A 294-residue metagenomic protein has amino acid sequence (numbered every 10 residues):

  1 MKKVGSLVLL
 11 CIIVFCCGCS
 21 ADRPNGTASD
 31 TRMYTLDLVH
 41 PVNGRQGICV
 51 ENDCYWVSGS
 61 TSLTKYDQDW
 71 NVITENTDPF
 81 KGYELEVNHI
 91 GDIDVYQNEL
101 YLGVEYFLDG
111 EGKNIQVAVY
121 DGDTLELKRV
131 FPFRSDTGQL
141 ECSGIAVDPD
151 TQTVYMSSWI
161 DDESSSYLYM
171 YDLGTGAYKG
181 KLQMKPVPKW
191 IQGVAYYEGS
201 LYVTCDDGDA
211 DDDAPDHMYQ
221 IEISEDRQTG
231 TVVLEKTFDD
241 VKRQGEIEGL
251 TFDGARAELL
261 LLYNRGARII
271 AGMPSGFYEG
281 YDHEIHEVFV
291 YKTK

Functional and structural regions predicted by a protein language model:
T31-H40, V72-E84, E126-S135, A177-M184 (+1 more regions): A short beta-strand motif characteristic of beta-propeller blades
T35-T61, H89: Beta-strand-rich domains and repeat architectures in extracellular enzymes and scaffolds, especially beta-propellers
V42-C49, E84-D94, D136-V147, P186-A195 (+1 more regions): Repeated scaffold domains used in trafficking and secretory/extracellular systems, primarily beta-propellers
N52-D53, Q97-N98, D150-Q152, E198-S200 (+1 more regions): Short coil/turn segments that connect the beta-strands within blades of beta-propeller domains
S60, E105-F107, S157-D161, D206-D209 (+1 more regions): Short loop/turn segments immediately following the C-termini of beta-strands
S62-D67, D109-A118, E163-M170, A210-E222 (+1 more regions): Structural motif
V72-F107: Blade-loop segments of beta-propeller domains
P186-R227: Loop/turn-rich, solvent-exposed surfaces of beta-rich toroidal or solenoidal domains
